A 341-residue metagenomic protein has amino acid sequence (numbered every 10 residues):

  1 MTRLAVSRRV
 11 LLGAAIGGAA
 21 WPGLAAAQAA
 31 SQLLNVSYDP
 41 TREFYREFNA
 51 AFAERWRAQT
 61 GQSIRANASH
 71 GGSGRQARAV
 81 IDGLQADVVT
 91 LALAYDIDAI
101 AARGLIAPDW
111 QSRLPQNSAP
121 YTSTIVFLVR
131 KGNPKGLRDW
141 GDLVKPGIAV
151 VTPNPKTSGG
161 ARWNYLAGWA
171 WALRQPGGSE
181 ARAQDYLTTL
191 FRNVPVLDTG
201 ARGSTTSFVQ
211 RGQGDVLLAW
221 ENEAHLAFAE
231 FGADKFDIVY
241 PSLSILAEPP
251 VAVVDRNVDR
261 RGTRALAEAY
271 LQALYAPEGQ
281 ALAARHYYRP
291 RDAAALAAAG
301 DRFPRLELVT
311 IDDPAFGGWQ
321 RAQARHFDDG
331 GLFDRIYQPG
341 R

Functional and structural regions predicted by a protein language model:
T2-V10: Bacterial N-terminal signal peptides that target proteins for export
V10-A27: N-terminal export signals
A29-S158, G300, Y337-Q338: N-terminal segment of the mature folded domain
V36-Y38, V129-K131, A149-P176, F191-V194 (+1 more regions): Short beta-strand->loop
A119-T124, Q184-F191, D198-T199, F231-R264 (+1 more regions): Periplasmic-binding protein-like
G132-R138, A170-G178, N257-R264: Short helix-loop capping/hinge motifs at secondary-structure junctions, enriched in acidic/polar residues
Q175-S242: Ligand-binding pocket segment of bilobal, Venus flytrap-like solute-binding proteins
V258-R341: Extracellular/periplasmic juxtamembrane helices and adjacent flexible linkers that interface with membrane partners
